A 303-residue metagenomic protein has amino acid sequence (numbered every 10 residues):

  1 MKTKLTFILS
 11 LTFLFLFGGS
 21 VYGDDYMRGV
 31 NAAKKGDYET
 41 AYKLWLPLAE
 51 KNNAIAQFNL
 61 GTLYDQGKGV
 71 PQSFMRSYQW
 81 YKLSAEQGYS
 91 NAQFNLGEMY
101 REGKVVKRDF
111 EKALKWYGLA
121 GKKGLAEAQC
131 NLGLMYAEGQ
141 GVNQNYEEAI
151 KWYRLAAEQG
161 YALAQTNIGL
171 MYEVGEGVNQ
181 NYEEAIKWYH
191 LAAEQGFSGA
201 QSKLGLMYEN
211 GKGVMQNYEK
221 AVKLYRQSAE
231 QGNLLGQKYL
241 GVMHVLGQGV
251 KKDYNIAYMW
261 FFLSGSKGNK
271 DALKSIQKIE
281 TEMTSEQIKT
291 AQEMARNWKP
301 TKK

Functional and structural regions predicted by a protein language model:
M1-L9: Bacterial N-terminal signal peptides that target proteins for export
I8-F17: Bacterial N-terminal signal peptides
G18-G23: Boundary at the C-terminal end of the N-terminal hydrophobic targeting segment
D25-A32, P47-L48, N59-Q66, N95-E102 (+6 more regions): Hydrophobic face of amphipathic alpha-helices that form TPR/SEL1-like repeat modules and related alpha-solenoid
A32-D37, E50-N53, Q66-K68, S73 (+17 more regions): Short helix-capping/linker turns of helical repeat alpha-solenoids
N269-K303: Terminal, low-structured helical/coil segments at or just beyond the last alpha-helical repeat
